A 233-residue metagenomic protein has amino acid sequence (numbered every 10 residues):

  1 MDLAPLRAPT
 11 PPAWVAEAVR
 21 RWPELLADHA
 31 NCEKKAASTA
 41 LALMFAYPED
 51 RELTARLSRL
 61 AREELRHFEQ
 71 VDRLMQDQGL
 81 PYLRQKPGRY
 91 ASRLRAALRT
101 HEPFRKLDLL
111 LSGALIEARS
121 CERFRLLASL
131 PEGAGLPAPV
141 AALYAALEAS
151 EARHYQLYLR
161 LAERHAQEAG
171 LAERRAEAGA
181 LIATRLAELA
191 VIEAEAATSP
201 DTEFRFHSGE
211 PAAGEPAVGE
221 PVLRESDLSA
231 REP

Functional and structural regions predicted by a protein language model:
M1-P233: Non-heme di-metal
